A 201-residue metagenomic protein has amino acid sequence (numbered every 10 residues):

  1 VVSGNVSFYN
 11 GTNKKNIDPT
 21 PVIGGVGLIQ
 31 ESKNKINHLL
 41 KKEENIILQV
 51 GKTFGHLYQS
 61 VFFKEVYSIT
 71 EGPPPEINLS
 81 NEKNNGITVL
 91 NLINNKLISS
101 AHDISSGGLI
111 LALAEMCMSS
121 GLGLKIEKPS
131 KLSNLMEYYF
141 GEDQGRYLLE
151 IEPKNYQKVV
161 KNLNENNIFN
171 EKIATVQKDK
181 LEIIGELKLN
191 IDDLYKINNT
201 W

Functional and structural regions predicted by a protein language model:
V1-Y58, K172-T175: Glycine-rich anion-binding loops of enzyme active sites
V2, F8-V22, N94-W201: Glycine-/charge-enriched secondary-structure boundary and capping motifs
G24-Q30, E76-G86, I126-S133: A general structural motif
I46-F54, E71-S80, S120-L122: Phosphate-binding glycine-rich loops and adjacent basic patches that engage nucleotide phosphates, nucleic-acid
Y58-Q59, V159: Short glycine-/acidic-enriched loop or helix-start segments at secondary-structure transitions that form or flank
Q59-E76: Gly-rich Lys/Arg/Thr-decorated short loops/hinges at beta-loop-alpha junctions or inter-strand turns that position
F62-V66, I87-L90, S133-M136: Short amphipathic alpha-helical segments, especially helix-boundary/capping motifs
E71-I110: Polyanion-binding loop/helix "lid" in catalytic or ligand-binding cores
